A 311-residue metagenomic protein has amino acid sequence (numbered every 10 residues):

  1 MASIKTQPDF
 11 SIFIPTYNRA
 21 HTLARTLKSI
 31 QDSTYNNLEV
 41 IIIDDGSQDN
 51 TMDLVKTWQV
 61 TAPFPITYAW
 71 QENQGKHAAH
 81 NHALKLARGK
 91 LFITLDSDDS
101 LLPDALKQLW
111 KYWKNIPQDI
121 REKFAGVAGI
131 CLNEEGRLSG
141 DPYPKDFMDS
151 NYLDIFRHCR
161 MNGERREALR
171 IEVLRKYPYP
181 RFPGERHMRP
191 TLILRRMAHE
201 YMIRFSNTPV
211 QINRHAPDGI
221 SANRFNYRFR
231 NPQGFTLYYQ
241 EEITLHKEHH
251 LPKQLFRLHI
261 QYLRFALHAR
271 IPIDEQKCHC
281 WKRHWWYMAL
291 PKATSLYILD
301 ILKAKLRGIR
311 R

Functional and structural regions predicted by a protein language model:
N18-D32: Short, well-formed alpha-helical segments that are part of the catalytic scaffolds of diverse glycosyltransferases
S29, D44-L54, D96: A conserved acidic beta->alpha catalytic loop
L38-G46, T67-Q71: Short beta-strand/loop segment that forms part of the nucleotide-sugar
W70-A87: Glycine-rich, basic loop-to-helix element that forms the pyrophosphate-binding segment of sugar-nucleotide handling
F92: Short aromatic/hydrophobic "clamp" motif used to bind/position activated sugar donors
D104-D141: Conserved donor NDP-sugar-binding/catalytic core segment of glycosyltransferases
N133, R137-A222: Conserved nucleotide-sugar donor-binding catalytic segment
V210-A216, N223-H249, D274-C278: Catalytic core of nucleotide-sugar-dependent glycosyltransferases
